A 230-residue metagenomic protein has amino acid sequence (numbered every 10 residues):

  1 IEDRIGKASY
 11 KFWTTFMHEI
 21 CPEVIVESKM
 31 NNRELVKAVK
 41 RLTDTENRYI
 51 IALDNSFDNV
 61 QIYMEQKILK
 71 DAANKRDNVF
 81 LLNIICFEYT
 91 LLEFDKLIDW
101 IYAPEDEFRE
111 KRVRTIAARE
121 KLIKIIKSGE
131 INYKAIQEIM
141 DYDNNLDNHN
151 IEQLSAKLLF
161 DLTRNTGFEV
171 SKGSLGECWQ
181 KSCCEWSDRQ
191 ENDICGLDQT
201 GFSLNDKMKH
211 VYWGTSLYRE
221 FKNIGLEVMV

Functional and structural regions predicted by a protein language model:
I1-D58: RecA-like P-loop NTPase motor core
K11-E19, K40-N47, N59-V230: C-terminal accessory helical subdomains adjacent to catalytic cores in phosphodiester- and nucleotide-handling enzymes
